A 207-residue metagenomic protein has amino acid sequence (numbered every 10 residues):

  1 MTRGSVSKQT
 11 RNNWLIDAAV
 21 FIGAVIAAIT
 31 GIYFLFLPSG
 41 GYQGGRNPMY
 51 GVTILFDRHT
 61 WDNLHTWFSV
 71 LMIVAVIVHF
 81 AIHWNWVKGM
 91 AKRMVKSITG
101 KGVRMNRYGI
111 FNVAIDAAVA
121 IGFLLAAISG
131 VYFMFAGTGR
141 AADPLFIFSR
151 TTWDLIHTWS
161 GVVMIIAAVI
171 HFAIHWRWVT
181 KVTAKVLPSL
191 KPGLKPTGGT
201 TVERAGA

Functional and structural regions predicted by a protein language model:
M1-A207: Membrane-embedded alpha-helical bundles that constitute the cytochrome b-like, heme-associated redox core of multi-pass
